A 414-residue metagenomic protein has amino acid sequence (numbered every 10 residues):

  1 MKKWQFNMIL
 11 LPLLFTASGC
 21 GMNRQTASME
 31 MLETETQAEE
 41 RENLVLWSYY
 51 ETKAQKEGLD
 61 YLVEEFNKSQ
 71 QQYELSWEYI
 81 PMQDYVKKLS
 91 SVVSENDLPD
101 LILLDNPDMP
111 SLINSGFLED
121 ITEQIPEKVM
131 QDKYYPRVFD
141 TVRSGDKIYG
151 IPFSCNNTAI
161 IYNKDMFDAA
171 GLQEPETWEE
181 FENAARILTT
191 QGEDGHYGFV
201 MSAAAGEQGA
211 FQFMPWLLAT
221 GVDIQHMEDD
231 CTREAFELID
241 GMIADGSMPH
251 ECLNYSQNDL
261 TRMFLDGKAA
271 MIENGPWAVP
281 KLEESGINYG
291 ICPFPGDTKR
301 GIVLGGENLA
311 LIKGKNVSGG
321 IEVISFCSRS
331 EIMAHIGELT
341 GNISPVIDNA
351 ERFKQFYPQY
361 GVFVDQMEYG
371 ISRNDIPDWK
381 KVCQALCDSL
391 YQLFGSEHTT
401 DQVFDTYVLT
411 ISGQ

Functional and structural regions predicted by a protein language model:
F6, C20-S111, E174, P276 (+7 more regions): Conserved N-terminal structural module of periplasmic/extracytoplasmic solute-binding proteins
E64, K68-S69, E74, A169-A170 (+8 more regions): Extracytoplasmic/periplasmic substrate-recognition and gating elements
E65, S69-Y134, T141, D165 (+5 more regions): Extracytoplasmic "Venus flytrap"/periplasmic binding protein-like
L104-T158, E182, G198, G209-Q212 (+2 more regions): Hinge/lid segment of periplasmic solute-binding proteins
D120-Y134, G192-E193, G198, A203 (+5 more regions): Short, solvent-exposed loop/beta-turn-alpha elements that line the ligand-binding surface or hinge of extracytoplasmic
G145-F153, T158, E182-M227, D240 (+1 more regions): Extracytoplasmic/periplasmic solute-binding protein
A185-I187, I224-L253: Glycine-centered hinge/linker elements that transmit conformational signals in sensory and ligand-binding systems
Y289-C292, G337-Q392: Long, aromatic- and glycine/proline-rich binding clefts that accommodate carbohydrate-like moieties
